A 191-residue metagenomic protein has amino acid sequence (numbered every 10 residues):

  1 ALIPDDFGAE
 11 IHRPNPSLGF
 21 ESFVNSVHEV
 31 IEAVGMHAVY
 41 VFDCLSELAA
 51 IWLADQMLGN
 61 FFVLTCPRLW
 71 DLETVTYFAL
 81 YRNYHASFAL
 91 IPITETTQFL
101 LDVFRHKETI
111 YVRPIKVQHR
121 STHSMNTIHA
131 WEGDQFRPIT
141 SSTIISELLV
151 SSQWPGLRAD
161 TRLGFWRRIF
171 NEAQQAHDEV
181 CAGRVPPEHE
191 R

Functional and structural regions predicted by a protein language model:
A1-L2, C44-E47, Y81-N83, R105-H106: Short, ordered loop/turn segments at secondary-structure junctions
A1-Y40, C44-S46: Conserved inter-motif catalytic segment of the P-loop NTP-binding fold
S17-V24, G59-V63, S87-L90, T94: Amphipathic alpha-helical transducer elements in NTP-driven molecular machines
E29-V34, P67-E73, P92-E95: Conserved catalytic network of the ASCE P-loop NTPase/AAA+ motor domain
A50-L53, F88-L90: A short acidic (Asp/Glu
I51-N83: Substrate-engagement module of ASCE P-loop NTPases
T74-P138: Phosphate-binding/switch region of NTP-binding enzymes
H119-R191: C-terminal regions of RecA-like/P-loop NTPase motor modules
